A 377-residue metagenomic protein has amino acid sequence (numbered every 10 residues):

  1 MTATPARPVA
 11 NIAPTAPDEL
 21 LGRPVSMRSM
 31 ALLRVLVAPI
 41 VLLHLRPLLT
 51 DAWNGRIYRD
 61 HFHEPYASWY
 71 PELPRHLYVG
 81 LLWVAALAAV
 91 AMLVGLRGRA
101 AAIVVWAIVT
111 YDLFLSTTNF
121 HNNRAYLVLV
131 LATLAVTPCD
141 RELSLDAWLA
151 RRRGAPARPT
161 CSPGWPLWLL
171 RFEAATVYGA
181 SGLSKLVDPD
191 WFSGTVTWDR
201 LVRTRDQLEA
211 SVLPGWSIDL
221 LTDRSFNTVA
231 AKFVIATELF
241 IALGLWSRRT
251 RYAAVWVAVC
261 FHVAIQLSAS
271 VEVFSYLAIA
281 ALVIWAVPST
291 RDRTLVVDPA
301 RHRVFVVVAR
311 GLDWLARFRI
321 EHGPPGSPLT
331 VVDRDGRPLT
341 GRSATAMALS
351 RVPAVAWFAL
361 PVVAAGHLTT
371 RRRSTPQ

Functional and structural regions predicted by a protein language model:
T2-P328, M347, Q377: Alpha-helical membrane-anchoring segments
H322-Q377: Thiol/selenol-based redox catalytic cores and closely related redox-interacting motifs
